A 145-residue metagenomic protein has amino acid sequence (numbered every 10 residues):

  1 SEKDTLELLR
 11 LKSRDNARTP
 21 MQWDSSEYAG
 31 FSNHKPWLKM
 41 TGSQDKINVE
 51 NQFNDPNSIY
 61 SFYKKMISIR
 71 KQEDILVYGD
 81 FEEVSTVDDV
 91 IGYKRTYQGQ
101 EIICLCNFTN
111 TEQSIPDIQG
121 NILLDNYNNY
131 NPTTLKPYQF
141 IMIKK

Functional and structural regions predicted by a protein language model:
S1-I102, T111-E112: Loop/helix patches that line or flank the sugar-binding groove of alpha-linked glycan CAZymes
S26, Y127-N128: Residues that form or immediately flank small-molecule/cofactor binding pockets and catalytic motifs
S32-N33, N126, P137: Short, surface-exposed secondary-structure junctions/capping segments
K39-S43, N121-D125, I141: Short, low-complexity, polar/charged sequence segments that are solvent-exposed and flexible
Q72, Q119-G120, N131: Terminal low-complexity, poorly structured segments
T111-Y127: Beta-strand-rich binding/interaction modules
Y130-K145: C-terminal beta-strand-rich structural cap/linker in extracellular carbohydrate-active enzymes
